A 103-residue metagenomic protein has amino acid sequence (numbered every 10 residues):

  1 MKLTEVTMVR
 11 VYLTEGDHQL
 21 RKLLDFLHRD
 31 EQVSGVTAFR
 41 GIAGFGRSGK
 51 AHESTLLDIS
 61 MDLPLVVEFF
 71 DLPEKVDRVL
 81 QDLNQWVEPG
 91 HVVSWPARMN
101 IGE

Functional and structural regions predicted by a protein language model:
M1-E103: Positively charged, small/polar-rich N-terminal and surface patches that mediate targeting and assembly and bind
